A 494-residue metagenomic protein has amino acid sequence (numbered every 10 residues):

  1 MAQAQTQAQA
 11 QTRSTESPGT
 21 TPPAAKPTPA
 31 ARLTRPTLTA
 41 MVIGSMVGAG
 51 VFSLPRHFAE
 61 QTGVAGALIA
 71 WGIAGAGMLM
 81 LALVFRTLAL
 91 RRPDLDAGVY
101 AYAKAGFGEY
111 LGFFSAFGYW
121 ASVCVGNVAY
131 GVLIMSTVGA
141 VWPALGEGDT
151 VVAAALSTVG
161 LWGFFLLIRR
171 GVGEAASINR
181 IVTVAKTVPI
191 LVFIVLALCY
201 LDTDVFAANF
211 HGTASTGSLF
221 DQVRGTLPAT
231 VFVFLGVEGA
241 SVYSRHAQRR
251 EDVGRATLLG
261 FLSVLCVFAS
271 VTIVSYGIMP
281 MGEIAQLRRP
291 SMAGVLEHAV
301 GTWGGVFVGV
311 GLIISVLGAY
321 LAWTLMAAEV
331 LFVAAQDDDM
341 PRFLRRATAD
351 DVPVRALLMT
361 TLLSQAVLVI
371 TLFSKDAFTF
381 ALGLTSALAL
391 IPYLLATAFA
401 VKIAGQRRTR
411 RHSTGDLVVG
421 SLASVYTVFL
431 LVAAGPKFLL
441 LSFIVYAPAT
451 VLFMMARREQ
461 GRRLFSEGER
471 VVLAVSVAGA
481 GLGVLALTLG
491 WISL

Functional and structural regions predicted by a protein language model:
M1-Q61, A65-L68, M78-R86, D94-D96 (+3 more regions): Membrane-interface "cap" regions at the ends of multi-pass membrane proteins
T20-A30, L68, L145-V152, I181-G309: Helix-loop-helix junctions that connect adjacent transmembrane segments in multi-pass membrane transporters
A30, T34-R35, A154-T158, Q248-R250 (+4 more regions): Loop-to-transmembrane helix boundary motifs in multi-pass membrane proteins
A59, A70, L79-L161, F165-R169 (+2 more regions): Hydrophobic transmembrane alpha-helices that form the core helical bundles of multi-pass secondary transporters
A59-G63, A67, S136, A140-A153 (+5 more regions): Transmembrane helix-loop boundary segments of multi-pass membrane transporters
Y100-A103, G108, A140-A144, T226-L227 (+2 more regions): TM-loop-TM module centered on a large, flexible mid-protein loop between adjacent transmembrane helices in multi-pass
V152-T203, T257-F261, S386-I391, G415-L422 (+2 more regions): Membrane-interface loop-to-helix entry segments
A347-T348, Y393-G479: C-terminal membrane-solvent junction of multi-pass transporters and transport-like membrane proteins
